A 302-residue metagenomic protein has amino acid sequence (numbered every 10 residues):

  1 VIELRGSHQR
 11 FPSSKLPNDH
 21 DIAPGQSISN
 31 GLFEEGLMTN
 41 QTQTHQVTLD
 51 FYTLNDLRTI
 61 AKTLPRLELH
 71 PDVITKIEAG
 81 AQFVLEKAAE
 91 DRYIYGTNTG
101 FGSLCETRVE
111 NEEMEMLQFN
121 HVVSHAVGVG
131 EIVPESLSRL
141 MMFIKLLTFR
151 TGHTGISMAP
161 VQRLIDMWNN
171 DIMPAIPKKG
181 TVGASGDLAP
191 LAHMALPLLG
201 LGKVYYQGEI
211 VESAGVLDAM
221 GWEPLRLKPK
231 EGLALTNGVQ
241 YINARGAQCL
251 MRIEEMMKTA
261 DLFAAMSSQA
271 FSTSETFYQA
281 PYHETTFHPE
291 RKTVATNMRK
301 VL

Functional and structural regions predicted by a protein language model:
L4: Conserved catalytic Walker-motif region of ABC-type ATPase nucleotide-binding domains
H8-Q9, H20, Q26: Low-complexity, intrinsically disordered or signal/transmembrane-proximal segments
S14, A23-P24: Short linear motifs in low-complexity or flexible loops
D19-D21, G31: Alpha-helix boundary/capping motif
T39-L302: Conserved, well-structured ligand/cofactor-binding cores
